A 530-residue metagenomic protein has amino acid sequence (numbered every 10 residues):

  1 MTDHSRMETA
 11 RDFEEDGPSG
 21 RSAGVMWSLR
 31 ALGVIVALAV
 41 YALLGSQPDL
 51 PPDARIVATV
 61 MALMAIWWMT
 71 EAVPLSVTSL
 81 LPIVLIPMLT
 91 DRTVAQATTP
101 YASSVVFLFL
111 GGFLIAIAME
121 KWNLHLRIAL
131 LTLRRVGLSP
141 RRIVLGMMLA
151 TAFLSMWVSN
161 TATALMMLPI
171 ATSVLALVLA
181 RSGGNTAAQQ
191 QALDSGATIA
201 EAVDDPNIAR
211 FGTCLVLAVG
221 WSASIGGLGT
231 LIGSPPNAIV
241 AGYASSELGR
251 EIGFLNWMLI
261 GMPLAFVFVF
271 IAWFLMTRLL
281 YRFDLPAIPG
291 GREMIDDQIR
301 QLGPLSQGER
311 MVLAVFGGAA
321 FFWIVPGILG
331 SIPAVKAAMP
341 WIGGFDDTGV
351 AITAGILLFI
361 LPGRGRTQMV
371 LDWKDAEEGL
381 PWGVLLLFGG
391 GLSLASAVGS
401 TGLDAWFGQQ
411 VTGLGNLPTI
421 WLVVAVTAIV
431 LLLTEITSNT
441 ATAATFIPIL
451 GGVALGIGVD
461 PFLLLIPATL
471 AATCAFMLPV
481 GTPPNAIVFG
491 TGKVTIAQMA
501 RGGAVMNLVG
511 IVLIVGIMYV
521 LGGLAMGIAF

Functional and structural regions predicted by a protein language model:
T2-V34, L38-S46, K121-L124, N160 (+8 more regions): Juxtamembrane and boundary regions of transmembrane helices in multi-pass small-molecule transporters and channels
P18, L63, S76-Q189, T198-A202 (+3 more regions): Membrane-embedded alpha-helical segments and adjacent helix-loop junctions characteristic of multi-pass solute
R21-M26, P48-I56, W67-W68, A95-S104 (+6 more regions): Interfacial loop-to-helix junctions that mark the boundaries of transmembrane helices in multi-pass membrane
A31, I35, V57-M61, L80 (+12 more regions): Hydrophobic alpha-helical transmembrane segments
G33-G45, V60-T70, P82-L89, G111-A116 (+11 more regions): Hydrophobic core segments of alpha-helical transmembrane domains in multi-pass membrane transport and ion-translocation
P48-D53, L63-L80, A97, F274-R282 (+3 more regions): Flexible hinge motifs at transmembrane-helix junctions and intramembrane kinks/re-entrant loops in multi-pass membrane
L193-T198, M262, G383-D404, G415-F530: C-terminal transmembrane helix pair
M311-T434: Transmembrane helical segments that form the transport core of multi-pass membrane transport proteins
